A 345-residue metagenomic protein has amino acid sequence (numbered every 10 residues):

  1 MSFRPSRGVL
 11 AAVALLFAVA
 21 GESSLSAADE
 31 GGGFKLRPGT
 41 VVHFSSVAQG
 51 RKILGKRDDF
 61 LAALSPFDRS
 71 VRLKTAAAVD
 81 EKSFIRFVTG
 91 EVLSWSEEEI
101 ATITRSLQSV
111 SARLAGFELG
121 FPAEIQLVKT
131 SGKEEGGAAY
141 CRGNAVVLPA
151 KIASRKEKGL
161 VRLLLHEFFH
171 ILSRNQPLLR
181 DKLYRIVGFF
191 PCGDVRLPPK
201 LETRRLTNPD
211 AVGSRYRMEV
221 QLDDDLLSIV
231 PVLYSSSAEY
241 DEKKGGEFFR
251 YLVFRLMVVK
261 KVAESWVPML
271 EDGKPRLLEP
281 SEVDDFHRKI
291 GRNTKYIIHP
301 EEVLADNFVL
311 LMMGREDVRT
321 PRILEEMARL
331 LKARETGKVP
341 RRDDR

Functional and structural regions predicted by a protein language model:
M1-A12: Bacterial N-terminal signal peptides that target proteins for export
A11-A20: Bacterial N-terminal signal peptides
D29-I100: N-terminal mature-domain "stem" immediately C-terminal to a signal peptide or N-terminal signal-anchor/transmembrane
I85-G143: Auxiliary, metal-adjacent structural segments of Zn-dependent hydrolase domains
S94-R105, S154-L163, K295-V303: Soluble non-cytosolic domains of exported or imported proteins
G132-L165: Active-site scaffold of zinc-dependent metalloenzymes
F168-Y184: Catalytic Zn2+-binding segment of zinc metalloproteases
R185-L330, G337: Metalloprotease/metallohydrolase-associated module, dominated by Zn2+-dependent proteases
